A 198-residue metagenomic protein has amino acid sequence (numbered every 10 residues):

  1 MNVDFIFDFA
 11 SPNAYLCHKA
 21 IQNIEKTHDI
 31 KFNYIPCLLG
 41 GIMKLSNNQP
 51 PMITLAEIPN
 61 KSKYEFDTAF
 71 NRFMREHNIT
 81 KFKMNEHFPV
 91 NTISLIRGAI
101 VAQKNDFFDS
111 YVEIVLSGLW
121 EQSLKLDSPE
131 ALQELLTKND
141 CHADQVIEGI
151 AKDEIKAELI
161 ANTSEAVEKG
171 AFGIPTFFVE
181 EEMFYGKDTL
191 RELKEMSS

Functional and structural regions predicted by a protein language model:
N2-F5, F9-Y34, I114-S198: C-terminal cap of thioredoxin/glutaredoxin-like
L16-L119: Structural alpha/beta surface segment adjacent to cysteine/selenocysteine redox centers across thiol/disulfide enzymes
